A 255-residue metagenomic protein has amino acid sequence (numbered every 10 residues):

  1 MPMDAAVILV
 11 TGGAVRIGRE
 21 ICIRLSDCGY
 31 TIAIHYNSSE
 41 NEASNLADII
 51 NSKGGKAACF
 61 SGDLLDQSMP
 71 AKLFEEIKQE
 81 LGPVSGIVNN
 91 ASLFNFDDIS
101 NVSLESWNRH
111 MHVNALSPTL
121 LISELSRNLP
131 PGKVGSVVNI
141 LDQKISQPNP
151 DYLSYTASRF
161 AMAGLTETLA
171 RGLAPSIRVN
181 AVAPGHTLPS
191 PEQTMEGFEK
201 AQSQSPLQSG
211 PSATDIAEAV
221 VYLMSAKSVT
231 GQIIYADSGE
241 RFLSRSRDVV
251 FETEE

Functional and structural regions predicted by a protein language model:
A5-V7, G54-K56, P83-S85, L129-D142 (+2 more regions): Active-site loop of short-chain dehydrogenase/reductase
A14-V15: Conserved glycine-rich cofactor-binding loop
L25, A163, L173-T187, V229-A236: Conserved Rossmann-fold SDR core element
D98-I99, S106-N108, A201: Substrate-binding pocket helix/loop in short-chain dehydrogenase/reductase
S136-A161, T166-A174, H186-T187, F242: Catalytic loop of short-chain dehydrogenase/reductase
S205-I216: A conserved structural motif in NAD(P)-dependent oxidoreductases
T214-A236, R241-F242: C-terminal substrate-recognition "lid" of short-chain dehydrogenase/reductases
